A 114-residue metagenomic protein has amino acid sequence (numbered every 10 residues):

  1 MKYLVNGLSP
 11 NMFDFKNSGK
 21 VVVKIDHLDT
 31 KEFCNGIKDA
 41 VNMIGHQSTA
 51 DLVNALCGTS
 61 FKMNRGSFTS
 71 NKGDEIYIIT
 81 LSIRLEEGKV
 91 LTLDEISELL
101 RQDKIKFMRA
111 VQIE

Functional and structural regions predicted by a protein language model:
M1-N17: Short, extreme N-terminal segment that most often corresponds to the first beta-strand
S9-N11, D29, D103: N-terminal leader/targeting signatures
F15-N17, M63, R109: Generic detector of N-terminal low-structure segments
K24-H27, K31: Phosphate/anion-contacting hairpin/loop surfaces
I37-G88: Acidic, low-complexity, intrinsically disordered interaction modules
S70-E114: Polybasic, proline/glycine-rich intrinsically disordered low-complexity segments
